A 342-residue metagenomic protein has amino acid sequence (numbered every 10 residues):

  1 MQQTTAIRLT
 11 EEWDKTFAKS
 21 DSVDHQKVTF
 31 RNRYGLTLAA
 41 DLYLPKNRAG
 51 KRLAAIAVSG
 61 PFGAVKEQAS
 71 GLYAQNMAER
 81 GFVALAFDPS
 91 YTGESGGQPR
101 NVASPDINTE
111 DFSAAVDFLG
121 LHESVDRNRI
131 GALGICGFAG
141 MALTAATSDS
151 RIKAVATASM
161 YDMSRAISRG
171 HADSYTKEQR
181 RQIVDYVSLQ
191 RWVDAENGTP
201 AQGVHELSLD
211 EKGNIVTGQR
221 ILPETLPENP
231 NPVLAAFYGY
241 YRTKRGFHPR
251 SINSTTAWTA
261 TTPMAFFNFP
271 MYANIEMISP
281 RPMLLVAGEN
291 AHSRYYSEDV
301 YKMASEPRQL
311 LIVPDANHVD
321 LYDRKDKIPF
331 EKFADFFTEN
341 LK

Functional and structural regions predicted by a protein language model:
T5-K51, Y322: N-terminal cap/lid segment of alpha/beta-hydrolase-fold proteins
K51-P61: Short beta-strand element of the alpha/beta-hydrolase
G63-Q75, P89: The serine-hydrolase catalytic nucleophile loop
N76-G96: Conserved alpha/beta-hydrolase
V102-E123: Alpha/beta-hydrolase active-site loop
L143-F237: Alpha/beta-hydrolase-fold enzymes
I278, L285-A287: Short beta-strand/loop motif that positions the catalytic acidic residue of the alpha/beta-hydrolase fold
A316-K327: Catalytic histidine-centered segment of alpha/beta-hydrolase-like enzymes
